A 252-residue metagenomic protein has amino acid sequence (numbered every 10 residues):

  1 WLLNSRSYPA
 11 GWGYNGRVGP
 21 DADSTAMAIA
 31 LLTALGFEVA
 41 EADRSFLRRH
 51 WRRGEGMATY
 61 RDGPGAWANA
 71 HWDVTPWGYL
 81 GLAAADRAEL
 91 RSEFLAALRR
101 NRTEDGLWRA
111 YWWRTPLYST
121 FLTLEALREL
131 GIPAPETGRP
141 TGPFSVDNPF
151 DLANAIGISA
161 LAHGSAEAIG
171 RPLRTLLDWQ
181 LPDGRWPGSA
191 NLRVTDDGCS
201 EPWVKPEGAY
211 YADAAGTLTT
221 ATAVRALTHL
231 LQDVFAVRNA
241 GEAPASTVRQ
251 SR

Functional and structural regions predicted by a protein language model:
L2, F46-R48, L98-R99, G138-G142 (+1 more regions): Buried hydrophobic core positions in alpha-solenoid tandem helical repeats
Y8-E41, G56-A96, E104-E136, P143-R174 (+2 more regions): An alpha-helical repeat/solenoid feature that recognizes helix-turn-helix modules
